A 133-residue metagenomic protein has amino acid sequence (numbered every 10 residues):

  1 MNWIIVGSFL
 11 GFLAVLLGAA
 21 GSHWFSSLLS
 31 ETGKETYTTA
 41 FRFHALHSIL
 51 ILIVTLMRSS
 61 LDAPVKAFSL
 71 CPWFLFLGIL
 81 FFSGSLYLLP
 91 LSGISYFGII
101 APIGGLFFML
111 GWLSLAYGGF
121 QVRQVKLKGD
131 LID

Functional and structural regions predicted by a protein language model:
M1-S27, E31-D133: Polytopic transmembrane helical bundles with strong interfacial aromatic enrichment
